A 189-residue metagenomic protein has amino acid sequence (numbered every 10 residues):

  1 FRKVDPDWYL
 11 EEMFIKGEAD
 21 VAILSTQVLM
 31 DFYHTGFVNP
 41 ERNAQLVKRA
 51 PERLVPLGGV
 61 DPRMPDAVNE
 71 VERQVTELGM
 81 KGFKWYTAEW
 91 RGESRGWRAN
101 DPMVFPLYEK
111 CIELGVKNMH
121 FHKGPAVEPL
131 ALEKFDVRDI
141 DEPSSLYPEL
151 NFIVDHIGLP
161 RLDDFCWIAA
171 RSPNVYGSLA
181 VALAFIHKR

Functional and structural regions predicted by a protein language model:
F1-R189: Helix-coil boundary/capping segments in enzymes
